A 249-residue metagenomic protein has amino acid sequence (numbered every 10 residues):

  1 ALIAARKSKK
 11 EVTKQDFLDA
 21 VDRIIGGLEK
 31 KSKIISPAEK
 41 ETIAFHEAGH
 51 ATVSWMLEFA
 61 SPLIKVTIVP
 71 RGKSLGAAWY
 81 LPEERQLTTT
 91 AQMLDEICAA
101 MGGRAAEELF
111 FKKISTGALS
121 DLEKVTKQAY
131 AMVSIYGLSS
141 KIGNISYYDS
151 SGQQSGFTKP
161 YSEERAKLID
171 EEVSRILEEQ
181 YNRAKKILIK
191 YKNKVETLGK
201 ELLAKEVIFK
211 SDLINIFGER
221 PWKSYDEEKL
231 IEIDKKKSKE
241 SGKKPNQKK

Functional and structural regions predicted by a protein language model:
A1-R6, L18: C-terminal helical "lid" of AAA+/P-loop NTPase domains
K9-E11: Inter-lobe coupling/hinge segments of SF2-like helicase ATPases
Q15, G26-P37: P-loop NTPase nucleotide-binding/switch module
L18-L28, T42, P70: Metal-dependent phosphohydrolase cores
R23-G26, K30, G103, K186: Conserved helix-loop functional segments at active or binding sites
A38-F45, A51-K249: Soluble catalytic regions of large protease machineries
